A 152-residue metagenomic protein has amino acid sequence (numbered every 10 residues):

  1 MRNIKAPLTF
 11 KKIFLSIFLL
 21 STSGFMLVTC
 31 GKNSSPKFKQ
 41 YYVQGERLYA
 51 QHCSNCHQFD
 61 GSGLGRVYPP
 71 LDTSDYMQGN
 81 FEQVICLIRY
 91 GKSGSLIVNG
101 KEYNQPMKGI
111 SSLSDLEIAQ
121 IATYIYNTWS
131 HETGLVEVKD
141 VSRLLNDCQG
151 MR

Functional and structural regions predicted by a protein language model:
M1-F10: N-terminal secretory signal peptides that target proteins for export/translocation
K11-L20: Sec-dependent N-terminal signal peptides
S23, E46-Y49, V141: Residue-level signal for mature regions of secreted extracellular proteins and peptides
M26-T29: C-terminal motif of bacterial Sec signal peptides marking the signal peptidase cleavage site
G31-N33: Bacterial signal peptide processing site
F38-L64, M77-Y90: Sequence/structural segment immediately N-terminal to covalent heme-attachment motifs in c-type and related
G65-D72, S93-C148: Axial heme c-ligation environment in periplasmic c-type cytochrome domains
G150-R152: Short, low-order "capping/linker" segments at domain edges
